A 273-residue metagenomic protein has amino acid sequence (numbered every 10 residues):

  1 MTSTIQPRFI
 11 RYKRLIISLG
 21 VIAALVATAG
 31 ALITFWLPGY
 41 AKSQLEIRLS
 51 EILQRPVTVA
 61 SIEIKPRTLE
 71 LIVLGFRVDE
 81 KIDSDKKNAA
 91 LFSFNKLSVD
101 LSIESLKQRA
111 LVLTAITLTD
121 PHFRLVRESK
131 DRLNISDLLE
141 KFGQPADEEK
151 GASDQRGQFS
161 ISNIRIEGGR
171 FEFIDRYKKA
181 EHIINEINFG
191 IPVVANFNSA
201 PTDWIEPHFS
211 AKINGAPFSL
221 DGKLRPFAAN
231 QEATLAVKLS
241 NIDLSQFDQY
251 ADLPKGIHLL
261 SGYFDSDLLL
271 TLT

Functional and structural regions predicted by a protein language model:
T2-F9, I72-V194, L259: Secondary-structure transition motifs
P7-L25: N-terminal Sec-pathway targeting helices
V26-K130, N196-N198, F218-E232, Q249 (+1 more regions): Terminal hydrophobic membrane-targeting helix
L49, I166, F209-A211: Short acidic-hydrophobic surface loop/beta-edge motif
A200-H208: Short, hydrophobic/aromatic-rich segments at coil-to-beta transitions
K212-P217: Solvent-exposed loop/turn segments connecting transmembrane beta-strands in outer-membrane beta-barrel proteins
V237: Lipid-handling modules and contact-site tethers
N241-Q246: Short, proline-centered helix/strand-breaking motifs
